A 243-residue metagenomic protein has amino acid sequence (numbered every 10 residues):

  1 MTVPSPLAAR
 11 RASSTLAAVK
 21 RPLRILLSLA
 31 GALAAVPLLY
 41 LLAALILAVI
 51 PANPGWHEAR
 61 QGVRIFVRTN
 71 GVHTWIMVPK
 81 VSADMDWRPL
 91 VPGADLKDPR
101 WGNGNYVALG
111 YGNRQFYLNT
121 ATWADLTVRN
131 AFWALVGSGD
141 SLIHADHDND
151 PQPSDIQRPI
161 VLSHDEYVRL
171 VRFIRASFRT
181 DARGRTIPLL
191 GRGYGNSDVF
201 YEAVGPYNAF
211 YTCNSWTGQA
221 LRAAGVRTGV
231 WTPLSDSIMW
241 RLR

Functional and structural regions predicted by a protein language model:
M1-A17: Short, intrinsically disordered terminal tails adjacent to the first/last structured region
T2-P4, A35, V49: Selective for proline/serine-rich intrinsically disordered segments in cytosolic/nuclear regulatory regions
S5, A9, L118, T122-T127 (+3 more regions): Charged/polar interaction segments and conserved charged motifs
L7-A9, Y40, P54: A generic alpha-helix propensity feature with a strong bias for hydrophobic helices
R11-S13, D155-L162, R227-T232: Short, exposed beta-strand "edge-strand" segments with a Pro/Gly-rich flavor and a Y/T-containing core
S14-I46, A176-R243: Activation targets extended, charge/polar-rich intrinsically disordered C-terminal tails
P51-A52, W56-V63, V67-V72, M77-E202: Non-catalytic ligand/cofactor/substrate-binding and regulatory segments of enzyme domains
